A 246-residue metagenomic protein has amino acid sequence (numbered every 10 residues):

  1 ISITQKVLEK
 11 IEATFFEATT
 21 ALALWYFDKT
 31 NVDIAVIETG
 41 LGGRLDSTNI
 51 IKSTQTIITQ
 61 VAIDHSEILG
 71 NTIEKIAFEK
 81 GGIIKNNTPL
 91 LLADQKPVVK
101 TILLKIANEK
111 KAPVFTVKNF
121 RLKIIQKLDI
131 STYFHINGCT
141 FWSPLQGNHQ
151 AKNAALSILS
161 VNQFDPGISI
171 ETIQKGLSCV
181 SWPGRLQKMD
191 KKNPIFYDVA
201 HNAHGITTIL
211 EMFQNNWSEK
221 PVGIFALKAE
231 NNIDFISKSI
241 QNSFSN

Functional and structural regions predicted by a protein language model:
I1-I51, E67-L69, P97: ATP-dependent carboxylate-amine ligase catalytic core
V7, Y26, K105-I106, S239: Alpha-helical scaffold elements within enzyme catalytic domains, especially in hydrolases
E17, T39, T116-N119, D190: Short loop/edge segments at beta-strand edges and connector loops that shape dinucleotide/nucleotide cofactor-binding
K29-T39, S47-I57, V61-S66, T72-K75 (+1 more regions): Nucleotide phosphate-binding/pyrophosphate-handling subdomain across enzymes that bind or process nucleotide phosphates
T54-Q55, I68-K75, E79-I83, T88-K152: Internal gly/pro-rich beta-alpha loop/helix module that stabilizes soluble enzyme cofactors or their anionic handles
